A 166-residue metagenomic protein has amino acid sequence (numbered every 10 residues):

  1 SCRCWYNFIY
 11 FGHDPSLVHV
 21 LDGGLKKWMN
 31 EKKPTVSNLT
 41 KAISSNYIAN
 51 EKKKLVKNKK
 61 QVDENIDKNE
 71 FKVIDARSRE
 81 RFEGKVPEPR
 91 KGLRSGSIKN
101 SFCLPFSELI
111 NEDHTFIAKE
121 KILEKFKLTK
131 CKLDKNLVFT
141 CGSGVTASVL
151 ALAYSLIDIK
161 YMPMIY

Functional and structural regions predicted by a protein language model:
S1-Q61, T146-Y166: Thiolate-centered catalytic microenvironments shared by cysteine-dependent enzyme domains
S16, K135-L137: Residue-level recognition of the N-termini of beta-strands and the immediately preceding loop/turn
G23, A76, F106, G142 (+1 more regions): Cofactor-binding loop segments of dinucleotide-utilizing enzymes, especially the Rossmann-like FAD- and NAD(P)+-binding
N58-L133: Positively charged, proline/Ser/Thr-rich regional signature most characteristic of the Rhodanese/CDC25-like
K72-D75, V138-T140, P163-M164: Structural recognition of the beta-strand scaffold that forms the well-ordered cores of secreted hydrolase catalytic
L137-V149: A phosphate-binding catalytic loop at a beta-strand-loop-alpha-helix junction that coordinates phosphoryl groups
